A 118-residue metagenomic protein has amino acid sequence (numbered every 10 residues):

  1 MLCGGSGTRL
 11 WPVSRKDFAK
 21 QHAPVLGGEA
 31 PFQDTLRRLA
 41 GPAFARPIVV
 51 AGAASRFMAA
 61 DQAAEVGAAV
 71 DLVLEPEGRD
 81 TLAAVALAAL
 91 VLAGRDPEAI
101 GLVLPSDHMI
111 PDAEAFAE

Functional and structural regions predicted by a protein language model:
M1, R9-K16, P24-A117: Conserved N-terminal catalytic core of the sugar/cofactor nucleotidyltransferase
